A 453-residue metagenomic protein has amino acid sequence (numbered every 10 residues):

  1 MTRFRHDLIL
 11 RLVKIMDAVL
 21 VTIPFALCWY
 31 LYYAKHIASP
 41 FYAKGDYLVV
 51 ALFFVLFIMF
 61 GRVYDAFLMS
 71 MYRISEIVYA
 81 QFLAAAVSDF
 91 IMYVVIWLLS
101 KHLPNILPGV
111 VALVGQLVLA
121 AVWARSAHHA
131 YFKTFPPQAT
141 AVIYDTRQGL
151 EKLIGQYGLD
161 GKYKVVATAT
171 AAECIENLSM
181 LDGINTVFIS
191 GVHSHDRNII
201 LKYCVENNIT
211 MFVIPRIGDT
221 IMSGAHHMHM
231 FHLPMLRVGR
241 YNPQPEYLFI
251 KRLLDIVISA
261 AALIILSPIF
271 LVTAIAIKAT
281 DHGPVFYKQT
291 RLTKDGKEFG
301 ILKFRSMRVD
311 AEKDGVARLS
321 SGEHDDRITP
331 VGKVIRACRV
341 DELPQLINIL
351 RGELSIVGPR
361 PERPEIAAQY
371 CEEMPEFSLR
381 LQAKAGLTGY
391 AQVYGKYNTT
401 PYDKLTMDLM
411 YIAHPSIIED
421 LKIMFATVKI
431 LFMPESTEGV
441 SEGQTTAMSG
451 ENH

Functional and structural regions predicted by a protein language model:
M1-F132, F432, H453: Signature of alpha-helical transmembrane segments in polytopic membrane proteins
M1-L20, R125-S267, E438-H453: N-terminal hydrophobic signal-anchor/signal peptide
Q81-A85, P137-L153, P284-M307: Membrane-cytosol interface motif
G218-D219, Y287-R327, T388-T406: Short, glycine-rich, amphipathic interfacial segments at transmembrane boundaries or analogous
Y247-A311, N348, I417, I423-H453: A hydrophobic, helix-centered structural microdomain
S321-K384, I423-T427, L431: A short, structured surface patch at a secondary-structure boundary
E376-H453: C-terminal terminal-structure detector
